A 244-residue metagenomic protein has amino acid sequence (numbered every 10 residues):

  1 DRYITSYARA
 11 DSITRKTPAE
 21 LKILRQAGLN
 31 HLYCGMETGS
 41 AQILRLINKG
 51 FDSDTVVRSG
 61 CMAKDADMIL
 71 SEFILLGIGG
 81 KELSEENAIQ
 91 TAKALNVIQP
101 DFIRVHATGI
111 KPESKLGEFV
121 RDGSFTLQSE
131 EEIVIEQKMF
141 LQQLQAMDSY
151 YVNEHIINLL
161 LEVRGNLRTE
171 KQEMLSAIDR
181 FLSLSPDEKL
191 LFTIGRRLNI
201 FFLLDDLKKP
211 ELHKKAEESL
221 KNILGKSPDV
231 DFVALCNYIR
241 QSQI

Functional and structural regions predicted by a protein language model:
D1-D65: Conserved SAM/AdoMet-binding glycine-rich loop
T5, T91, S114: Ser/Thr-centric signal marking residues that sit in or immediately flank functional binding/regulatory motifs
S6, C34, E72, L95 (+2 more regions): Conserved, mostly hydrophobic/aromatic
D11, G35, G39-R45, A63-N87 (+3 more regions): Conserved strand-turn element in the central/C-terminal portion of the radical SAM core barrel that lines
K16-L21, G80-V97, Q137: Catalytic cores of alpha/beta
A19, I47-T55, L83-Q90, S124-E132 (+1 more regions): Alpha-helix N-cap and loop-to-helix initiation/capping positions
A27, S59-L70, I98, E136-S149: A structural motif corresponding to the C-terminal end of an alpha-helix and its immediate exit/capping segment
F102, I110-I244: Auxiliary Fe-S-binding modules of radical SAM enzymes
